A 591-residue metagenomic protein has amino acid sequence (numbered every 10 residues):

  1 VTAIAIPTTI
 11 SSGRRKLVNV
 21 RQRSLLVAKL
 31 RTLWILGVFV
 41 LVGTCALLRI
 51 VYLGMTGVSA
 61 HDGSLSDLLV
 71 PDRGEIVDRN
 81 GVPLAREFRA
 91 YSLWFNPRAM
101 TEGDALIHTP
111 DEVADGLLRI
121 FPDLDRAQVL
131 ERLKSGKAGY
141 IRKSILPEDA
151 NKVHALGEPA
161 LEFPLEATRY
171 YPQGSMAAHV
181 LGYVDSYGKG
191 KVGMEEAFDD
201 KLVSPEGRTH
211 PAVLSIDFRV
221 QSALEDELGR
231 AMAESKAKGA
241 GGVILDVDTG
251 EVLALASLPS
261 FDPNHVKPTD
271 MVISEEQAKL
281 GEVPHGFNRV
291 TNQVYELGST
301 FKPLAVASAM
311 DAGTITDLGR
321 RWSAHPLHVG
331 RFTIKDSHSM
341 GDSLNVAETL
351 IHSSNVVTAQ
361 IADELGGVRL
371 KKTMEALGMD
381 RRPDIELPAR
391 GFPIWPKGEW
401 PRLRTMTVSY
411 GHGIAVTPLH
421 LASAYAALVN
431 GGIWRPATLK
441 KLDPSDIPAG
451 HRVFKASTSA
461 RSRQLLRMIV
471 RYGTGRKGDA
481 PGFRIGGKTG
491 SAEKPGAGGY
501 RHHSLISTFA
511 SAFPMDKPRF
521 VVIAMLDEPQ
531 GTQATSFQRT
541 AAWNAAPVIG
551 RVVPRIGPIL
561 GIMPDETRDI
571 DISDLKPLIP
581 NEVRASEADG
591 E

Functional and structural regions predicted by a protein language model:
V1-V272, V294, T316, V368-D380 (+3 more regions): Periplasmic/cell-envelope proteins involved in peptidoglycan metabolism and beta-lactam response
R15-K16, A85, G242, D248-T300 (+4 more regions): Beta-lactam-recognizing serine transpeptidase/beta-lactamase-like catalytic domain environment
